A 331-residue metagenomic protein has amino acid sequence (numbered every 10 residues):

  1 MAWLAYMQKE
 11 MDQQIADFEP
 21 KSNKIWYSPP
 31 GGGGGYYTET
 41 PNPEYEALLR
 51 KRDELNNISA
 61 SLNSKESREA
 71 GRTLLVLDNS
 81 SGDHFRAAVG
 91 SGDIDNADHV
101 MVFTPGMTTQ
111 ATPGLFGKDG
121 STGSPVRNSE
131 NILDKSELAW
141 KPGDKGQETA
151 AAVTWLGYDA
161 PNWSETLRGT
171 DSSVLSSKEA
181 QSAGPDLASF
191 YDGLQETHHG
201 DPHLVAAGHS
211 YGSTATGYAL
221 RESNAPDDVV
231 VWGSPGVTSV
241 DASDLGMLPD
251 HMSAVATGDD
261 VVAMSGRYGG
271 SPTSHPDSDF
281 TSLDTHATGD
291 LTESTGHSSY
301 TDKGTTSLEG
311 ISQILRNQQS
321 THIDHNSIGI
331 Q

Functional and structural regions predicted by a protein language model:
M1-D98: Intrinsically disordered, low-complexity charged segments of secreted bacterial virulence and antibacterial
E10-Q13, I25, N162, Y218 (+1 more regions): Residue-level detector of solvent-exposed, low-hydrophobicity positions
P20, P29, T38-E39, S213 (+3 more regions): Intrinsically disordered, low-complexity regions enriched in small/polar residues
A47-K51, L62-K65, T73-S80, G120-N128 (+3 more regions): Short linear motifs at secondary-structure transitions and domain/linker junctions
G82-H84, Y211, S234: Mixed-charge, polar/low-complexity N-terminal
G92-N96, G106-P202, L220-Q331: Lipolytic serine-hydrolase domain surface
A207-T216: Gly/Ala-rich beta-loop-alpha elbow adjacent to hydrolase catalytic centers
